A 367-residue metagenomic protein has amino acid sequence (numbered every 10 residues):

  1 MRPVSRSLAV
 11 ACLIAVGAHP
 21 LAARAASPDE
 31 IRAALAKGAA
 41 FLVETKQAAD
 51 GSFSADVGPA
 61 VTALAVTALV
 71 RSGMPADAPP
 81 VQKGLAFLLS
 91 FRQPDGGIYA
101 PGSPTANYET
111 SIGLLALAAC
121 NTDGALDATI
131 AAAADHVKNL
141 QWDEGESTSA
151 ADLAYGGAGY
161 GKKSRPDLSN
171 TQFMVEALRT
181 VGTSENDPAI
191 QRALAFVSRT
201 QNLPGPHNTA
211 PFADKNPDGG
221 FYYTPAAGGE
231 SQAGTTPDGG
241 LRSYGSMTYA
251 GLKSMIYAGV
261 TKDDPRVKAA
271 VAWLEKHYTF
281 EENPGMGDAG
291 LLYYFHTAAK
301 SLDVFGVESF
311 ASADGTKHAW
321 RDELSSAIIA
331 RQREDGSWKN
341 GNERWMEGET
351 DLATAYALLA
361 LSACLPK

Functional and structural regions predicted by a protein language model:
M1-S7: Twin-arginine (Tat) signal peptide motif
R2, H19-K367: Preference for long, amphipathic alpha-helical scaffolds in soluble/luminal domains and all-alpha bundles
S7-V10, R179: Compositionally biased, intrinsically disordered low-complexity regions
A9-H19: Bacterial N-terminal signal peptides
